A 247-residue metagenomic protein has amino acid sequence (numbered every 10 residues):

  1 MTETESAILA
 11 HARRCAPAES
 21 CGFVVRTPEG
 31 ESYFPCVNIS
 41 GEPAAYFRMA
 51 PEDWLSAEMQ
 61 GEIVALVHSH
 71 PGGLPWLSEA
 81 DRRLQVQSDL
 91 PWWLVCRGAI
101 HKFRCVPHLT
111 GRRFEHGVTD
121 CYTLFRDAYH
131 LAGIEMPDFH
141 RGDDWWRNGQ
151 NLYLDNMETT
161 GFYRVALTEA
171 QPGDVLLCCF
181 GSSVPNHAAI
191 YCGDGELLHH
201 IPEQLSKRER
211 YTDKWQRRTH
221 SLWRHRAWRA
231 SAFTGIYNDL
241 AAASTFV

Functional and structural regions predicted by a protein language model:
M1-A65, P71-R104: Conserved beta-strand-loop surface patch within small alpha/beta domains used for substrate/adaptor or ligand engagement
E58-L74, L205-S206, R210-S221: Extended, compositionally biased flexible segments
T110-E115: Second-shell loop/turn segments in exported
H116-A132: Active-site nucleophilic cysteine motif
M136-R141: Surface-exposed patches in mature extracellular/periplasmic domains of secreted proteins
G142-S206, T212: ...with weaker cross-activation on analogous glycine-rich loops/strands in unrelated enzymes
E209-V247: Glycine- and charge-enriched low-complexity intrinsically disordered segments
